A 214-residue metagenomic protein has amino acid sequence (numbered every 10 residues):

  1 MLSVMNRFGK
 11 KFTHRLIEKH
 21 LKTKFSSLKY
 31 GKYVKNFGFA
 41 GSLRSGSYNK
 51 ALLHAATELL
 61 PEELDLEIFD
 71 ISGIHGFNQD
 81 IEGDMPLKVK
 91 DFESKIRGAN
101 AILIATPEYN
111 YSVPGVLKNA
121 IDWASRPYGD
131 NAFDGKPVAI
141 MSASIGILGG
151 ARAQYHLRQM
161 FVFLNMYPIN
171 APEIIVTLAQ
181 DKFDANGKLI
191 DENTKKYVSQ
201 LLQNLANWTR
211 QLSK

Functional and structural regions predicted by a protein language model:
M1-L28: N-terminal mitochondrial targeting presequence
L16-I17, Y30, F37, Y167-K214: Glycine-rich phosphate/pyrophosphate-binding loop and the adjoining helix
Y33-E63: N-terminal beta1-alpha1 ligand-phosphate binding loop
F39-G41, F69, M141: Short hydrophobic segments within beta-strands
P61-E67, M166: A generic structural motif
E67-H75, I174-Q180: Short connector loops at secondary-structure junctions
I71-L87: N-terminal beta-loop-helix "entrance" segment that forms/cooperates in small-molecule cofactor or anionic ligand
M85-N165: Helix-loop-strand module that forms the ligand-binding subsite of alpha/beta enzymes
